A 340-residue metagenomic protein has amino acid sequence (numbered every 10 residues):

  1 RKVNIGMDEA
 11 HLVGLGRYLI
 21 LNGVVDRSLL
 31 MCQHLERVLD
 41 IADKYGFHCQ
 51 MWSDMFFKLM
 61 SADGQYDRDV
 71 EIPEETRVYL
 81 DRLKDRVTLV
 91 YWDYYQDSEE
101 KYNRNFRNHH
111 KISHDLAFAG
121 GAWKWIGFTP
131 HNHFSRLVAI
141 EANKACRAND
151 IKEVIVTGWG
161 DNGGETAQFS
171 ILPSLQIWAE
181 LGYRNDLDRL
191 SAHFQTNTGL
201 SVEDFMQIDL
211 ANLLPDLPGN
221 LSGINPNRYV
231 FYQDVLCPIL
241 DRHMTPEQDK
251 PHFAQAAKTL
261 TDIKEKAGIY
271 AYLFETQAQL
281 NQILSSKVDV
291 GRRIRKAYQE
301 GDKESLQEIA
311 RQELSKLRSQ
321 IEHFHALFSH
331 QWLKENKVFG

Functional and structural regions predicted by a protein language model:
R1-I20: Active-site groove signature of glycoside hydrolases
K2, I20-G340: Substrate-binding groove of N-acetylhexosamine-processing glycoside hydrolases
